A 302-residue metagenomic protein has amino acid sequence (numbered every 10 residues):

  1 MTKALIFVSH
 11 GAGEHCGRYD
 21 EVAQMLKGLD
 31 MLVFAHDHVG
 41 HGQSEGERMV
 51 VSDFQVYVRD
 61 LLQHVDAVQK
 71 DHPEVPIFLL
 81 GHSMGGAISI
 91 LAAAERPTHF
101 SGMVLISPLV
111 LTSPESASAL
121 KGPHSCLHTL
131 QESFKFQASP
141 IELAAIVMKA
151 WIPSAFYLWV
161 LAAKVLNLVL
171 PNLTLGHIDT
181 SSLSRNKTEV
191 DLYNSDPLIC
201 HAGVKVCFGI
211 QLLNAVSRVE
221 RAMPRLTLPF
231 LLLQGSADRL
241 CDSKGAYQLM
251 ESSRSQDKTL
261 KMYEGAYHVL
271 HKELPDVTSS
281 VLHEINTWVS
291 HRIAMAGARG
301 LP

Functional and structural regions predicted by a protein language model:
K3-G11: Short beta-strand element of the alpha/beta-hydrolase
G13-C16, G42-P73, V277-S280: Catalytic nucleophile-loop/oxyanion-hole region of alpha/beta-hydrolase and closely related hydrolase-like folds
C16, A23-G46: Conserved alpha/beta-hydrolase
L80-V204: Alpha/beta-hydrolase-fold enzymes
L226, L232-Q234, D238: Short beta-strand/loop motif that positions the catalytic acidic residue of the alpha/beta-hydrolase fold
L228, D242-E251: Short alpha-helix in the alpha/beta-hydrolase fold that links the catalytic acid
E251-V269: Catalytic histidine neighborhood in serine/cysteine hydrolases with alpha/beta-hydrolase-type architecture
E264-P302: Catalytic active-site module of serine/aspartate enzymes centered on a nucleophile-bearing elbow/loop
